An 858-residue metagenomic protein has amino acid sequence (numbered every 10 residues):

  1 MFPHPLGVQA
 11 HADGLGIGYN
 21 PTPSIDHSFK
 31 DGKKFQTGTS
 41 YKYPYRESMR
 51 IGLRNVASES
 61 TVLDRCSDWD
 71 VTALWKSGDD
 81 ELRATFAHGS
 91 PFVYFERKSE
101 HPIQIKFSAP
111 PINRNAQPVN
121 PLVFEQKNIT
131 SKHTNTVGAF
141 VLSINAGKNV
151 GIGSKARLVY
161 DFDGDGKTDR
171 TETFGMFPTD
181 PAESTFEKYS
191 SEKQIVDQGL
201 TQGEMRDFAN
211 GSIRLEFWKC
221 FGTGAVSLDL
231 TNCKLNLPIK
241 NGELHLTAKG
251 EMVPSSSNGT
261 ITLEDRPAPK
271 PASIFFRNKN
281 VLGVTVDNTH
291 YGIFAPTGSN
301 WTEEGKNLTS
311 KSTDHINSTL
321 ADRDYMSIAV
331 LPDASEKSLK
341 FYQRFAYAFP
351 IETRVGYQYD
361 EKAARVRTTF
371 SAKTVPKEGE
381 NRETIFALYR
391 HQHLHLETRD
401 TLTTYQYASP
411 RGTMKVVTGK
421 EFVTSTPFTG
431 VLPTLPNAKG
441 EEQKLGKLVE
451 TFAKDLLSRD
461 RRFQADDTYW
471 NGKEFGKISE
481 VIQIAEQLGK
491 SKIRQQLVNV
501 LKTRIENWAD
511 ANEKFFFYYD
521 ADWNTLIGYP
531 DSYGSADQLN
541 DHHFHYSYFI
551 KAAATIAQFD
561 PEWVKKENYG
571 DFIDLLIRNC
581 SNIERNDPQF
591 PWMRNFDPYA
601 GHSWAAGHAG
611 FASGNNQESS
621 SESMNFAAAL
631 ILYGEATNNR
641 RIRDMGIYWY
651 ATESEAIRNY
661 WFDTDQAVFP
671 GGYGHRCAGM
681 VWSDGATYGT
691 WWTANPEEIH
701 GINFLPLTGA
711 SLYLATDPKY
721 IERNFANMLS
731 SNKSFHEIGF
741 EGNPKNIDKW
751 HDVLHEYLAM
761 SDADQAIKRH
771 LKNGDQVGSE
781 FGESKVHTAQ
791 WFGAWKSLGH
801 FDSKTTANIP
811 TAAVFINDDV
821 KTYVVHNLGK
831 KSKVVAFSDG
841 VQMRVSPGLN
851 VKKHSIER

Functional and structural regions predicted by a protein language model:
M1-D541, I583, D587-H602, A606 (+3 more regions): Ser/Thr/Asn(+Pro)-rich, low-complexity disordered segments
T130, S371, Y548-K551, I556-E562 (+4 more regions): Broad hydrophobic/π-residue packing in well-ordered secondary structure
A465-A485, A536-I577, S619-A627: Aromatic-rich carbohydrate-recognition surfaces in CAZymes
Q495-Q496, E567-D571, D644: Short sequence/structural elements of tandem HEAT/ARM alpha-solenoid repeats
F549, L576, I642, G646-W649: Alpha-helical solenoid repeat scaffolds, predominantly canonical TPR units
F611, N616, S621-E635: Alpha-helical transmembrane segments
